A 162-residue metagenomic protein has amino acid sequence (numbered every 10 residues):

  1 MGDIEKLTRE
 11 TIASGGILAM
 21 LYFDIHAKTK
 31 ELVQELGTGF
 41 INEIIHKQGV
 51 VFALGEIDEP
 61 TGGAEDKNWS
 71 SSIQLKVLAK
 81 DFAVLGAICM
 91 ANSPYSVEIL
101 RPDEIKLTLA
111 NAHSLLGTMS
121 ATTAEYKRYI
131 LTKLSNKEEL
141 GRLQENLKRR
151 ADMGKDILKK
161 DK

Functional and structural regions predicted by a protein language model:
M1-K162: Long, contiguous binding/interaction regions
